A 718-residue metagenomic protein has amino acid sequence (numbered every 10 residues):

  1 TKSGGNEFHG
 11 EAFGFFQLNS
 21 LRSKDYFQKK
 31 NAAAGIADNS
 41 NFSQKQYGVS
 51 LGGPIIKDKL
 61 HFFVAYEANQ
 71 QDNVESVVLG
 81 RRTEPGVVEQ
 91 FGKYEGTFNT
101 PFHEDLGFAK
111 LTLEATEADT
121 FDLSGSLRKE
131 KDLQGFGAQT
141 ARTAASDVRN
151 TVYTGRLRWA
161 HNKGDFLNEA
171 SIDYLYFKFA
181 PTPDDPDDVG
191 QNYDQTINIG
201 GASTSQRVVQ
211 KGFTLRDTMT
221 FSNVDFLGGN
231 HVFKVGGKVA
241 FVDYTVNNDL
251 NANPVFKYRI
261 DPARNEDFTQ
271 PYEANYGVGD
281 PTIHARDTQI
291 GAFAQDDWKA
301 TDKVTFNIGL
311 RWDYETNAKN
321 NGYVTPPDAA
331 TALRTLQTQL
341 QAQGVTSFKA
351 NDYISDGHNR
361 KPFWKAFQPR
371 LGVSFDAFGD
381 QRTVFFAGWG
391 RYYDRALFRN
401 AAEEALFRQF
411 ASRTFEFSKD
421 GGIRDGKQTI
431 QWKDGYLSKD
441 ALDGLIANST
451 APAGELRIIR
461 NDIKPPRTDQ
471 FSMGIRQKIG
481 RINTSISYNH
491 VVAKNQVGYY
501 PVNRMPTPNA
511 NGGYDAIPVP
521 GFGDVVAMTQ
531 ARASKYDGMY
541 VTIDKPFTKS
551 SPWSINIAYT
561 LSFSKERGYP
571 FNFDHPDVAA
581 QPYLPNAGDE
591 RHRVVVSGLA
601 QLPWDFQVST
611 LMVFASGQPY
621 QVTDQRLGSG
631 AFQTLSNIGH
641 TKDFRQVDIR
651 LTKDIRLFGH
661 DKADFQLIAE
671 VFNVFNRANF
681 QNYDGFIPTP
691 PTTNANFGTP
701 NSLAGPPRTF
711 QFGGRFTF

Functional and structural regions predicted by a protein language model:
G4-F8, I56-K59, A118, D165-L167 (+7 more regions): Short loop/turn motifs that connect adjacent beta-strands in outer-membrane beta-barrel proteins
A12-L18, V64-A68, L123-L127, A170-Y176 (+7 more regions): Transmembrane beta-barrel strands of outer-membrane/channel proteins
S40-K131, D147-E169, R311, P369: Transmembrane beta-barrel wall of Gram-negative outer-membrane proteins
T83-P85, K93-F98, K211, T218 (+3 more regions): Signature of Gram-negative outer-membrane beta-barrel scaffolds
H103, E114-Q295, R334, T338-A342: Replace "related TpsB outer-membrane translocases also match" with "some related outer-membrane beta-barrels such as
Y323-Q368, G372-A527, I638, K642: Solvent-exposed loop/turn elements at secondary-structure boundaries
K478, N483-V622: Gram-negative outer-membrane beta-barrel transporters
K494, P603-G630, K642-Q646, T652-F718: C-terminal beta-signal and adjacent terminal beta-strands/loops of Gram-negative outer-membrane beta-barrel proteins
